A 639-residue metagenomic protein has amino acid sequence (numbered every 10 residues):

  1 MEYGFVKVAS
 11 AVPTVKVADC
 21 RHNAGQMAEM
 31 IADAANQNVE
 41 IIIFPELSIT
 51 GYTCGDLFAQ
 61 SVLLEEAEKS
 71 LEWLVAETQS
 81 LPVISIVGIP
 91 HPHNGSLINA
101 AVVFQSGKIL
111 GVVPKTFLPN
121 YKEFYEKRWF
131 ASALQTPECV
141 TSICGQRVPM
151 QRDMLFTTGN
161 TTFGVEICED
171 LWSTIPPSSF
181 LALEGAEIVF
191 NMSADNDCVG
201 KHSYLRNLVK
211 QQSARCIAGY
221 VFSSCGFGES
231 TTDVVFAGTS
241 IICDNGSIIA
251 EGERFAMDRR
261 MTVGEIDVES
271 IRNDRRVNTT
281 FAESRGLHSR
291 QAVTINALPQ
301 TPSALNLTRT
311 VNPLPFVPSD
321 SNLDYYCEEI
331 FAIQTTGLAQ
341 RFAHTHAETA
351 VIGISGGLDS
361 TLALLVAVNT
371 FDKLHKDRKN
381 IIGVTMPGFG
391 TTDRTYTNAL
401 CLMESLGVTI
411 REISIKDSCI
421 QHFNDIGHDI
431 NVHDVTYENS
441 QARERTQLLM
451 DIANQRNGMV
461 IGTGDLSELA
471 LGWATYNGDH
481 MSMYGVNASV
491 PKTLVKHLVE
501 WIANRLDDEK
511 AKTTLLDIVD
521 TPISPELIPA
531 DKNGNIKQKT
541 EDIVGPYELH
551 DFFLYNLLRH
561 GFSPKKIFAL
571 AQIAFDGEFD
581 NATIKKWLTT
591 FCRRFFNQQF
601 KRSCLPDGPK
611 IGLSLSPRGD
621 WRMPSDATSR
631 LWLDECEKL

Functional and structural regions predicted by a protein language model:
M1-V351, N369-R378, I410: Enzyme catalytic cores with a strong preference for nitrogen-chemistry domains
K7, N23, G159, C216-A218 (+4 more regions): ATP/NTP-dependent adenylation/nucleotidyl-transfer catalytic domains that generate, transfer, or process NMP-activated
